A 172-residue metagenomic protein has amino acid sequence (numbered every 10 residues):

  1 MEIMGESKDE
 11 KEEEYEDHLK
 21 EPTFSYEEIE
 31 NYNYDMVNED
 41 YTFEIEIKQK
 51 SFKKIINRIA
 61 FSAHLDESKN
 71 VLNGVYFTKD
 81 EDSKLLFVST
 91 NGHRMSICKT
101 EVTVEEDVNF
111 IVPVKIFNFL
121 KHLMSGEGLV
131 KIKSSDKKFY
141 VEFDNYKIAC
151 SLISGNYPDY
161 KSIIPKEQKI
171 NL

Functional and structural regions predicted by a protein language model:
M1-L172: Structural preference for solvent-exposed beta-strand-turn elements and adjacent flexible terminal/loop segments within
